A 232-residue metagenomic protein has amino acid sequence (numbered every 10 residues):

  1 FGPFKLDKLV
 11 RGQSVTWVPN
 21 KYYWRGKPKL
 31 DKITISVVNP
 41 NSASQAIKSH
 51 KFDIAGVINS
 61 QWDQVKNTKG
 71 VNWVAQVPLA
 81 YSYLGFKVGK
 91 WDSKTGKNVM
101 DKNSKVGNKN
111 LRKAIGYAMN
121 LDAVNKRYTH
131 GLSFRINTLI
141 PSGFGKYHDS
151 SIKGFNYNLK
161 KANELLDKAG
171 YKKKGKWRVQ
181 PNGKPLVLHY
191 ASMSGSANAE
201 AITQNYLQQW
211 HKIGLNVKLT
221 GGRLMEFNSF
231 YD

Functional and structural regions predicted by a protein language model:
P3-Y128, F144-D232: Extracytoplasmic/periplasmic ligand-capture domains
L79-A80, G131-F134, I140: Short, solvent-exposed turn/loop segments enriched in Gly/Ser/Thr/Pro and often Arg
